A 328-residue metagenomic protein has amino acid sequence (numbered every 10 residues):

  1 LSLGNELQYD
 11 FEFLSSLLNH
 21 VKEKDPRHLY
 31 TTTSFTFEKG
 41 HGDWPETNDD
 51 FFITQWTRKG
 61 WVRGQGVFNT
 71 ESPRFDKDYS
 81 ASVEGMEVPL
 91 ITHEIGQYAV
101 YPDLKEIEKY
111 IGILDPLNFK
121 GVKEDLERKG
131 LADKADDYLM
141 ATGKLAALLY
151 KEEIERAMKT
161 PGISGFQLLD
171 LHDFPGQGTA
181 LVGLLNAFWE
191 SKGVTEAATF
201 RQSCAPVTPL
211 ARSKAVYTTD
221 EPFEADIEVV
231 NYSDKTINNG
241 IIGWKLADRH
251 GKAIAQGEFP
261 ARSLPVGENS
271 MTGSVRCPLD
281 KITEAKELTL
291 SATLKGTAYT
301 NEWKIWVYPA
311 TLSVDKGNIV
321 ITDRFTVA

Functional and structural regions predicted by a protein language model:
L1-D173, G178-L185: Substrate-binding/catalytic cleft of secreted carbohydrate-active enzymes, primarily glycoside hydrolases
Y110-A328: Carbohydrate-binding surfaces of carbohydrate-active enzymes
